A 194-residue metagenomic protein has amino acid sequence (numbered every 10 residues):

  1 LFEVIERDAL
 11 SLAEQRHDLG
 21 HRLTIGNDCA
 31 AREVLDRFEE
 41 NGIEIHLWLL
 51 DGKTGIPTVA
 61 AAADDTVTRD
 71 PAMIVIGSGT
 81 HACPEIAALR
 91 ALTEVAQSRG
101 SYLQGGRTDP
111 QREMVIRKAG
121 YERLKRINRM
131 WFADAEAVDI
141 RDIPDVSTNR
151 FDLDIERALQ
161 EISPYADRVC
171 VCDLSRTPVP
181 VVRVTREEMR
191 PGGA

Functional and structural regions predicted by a protein language model:
L1-A194: Helix-biased "structured C-terminal domain" signature
